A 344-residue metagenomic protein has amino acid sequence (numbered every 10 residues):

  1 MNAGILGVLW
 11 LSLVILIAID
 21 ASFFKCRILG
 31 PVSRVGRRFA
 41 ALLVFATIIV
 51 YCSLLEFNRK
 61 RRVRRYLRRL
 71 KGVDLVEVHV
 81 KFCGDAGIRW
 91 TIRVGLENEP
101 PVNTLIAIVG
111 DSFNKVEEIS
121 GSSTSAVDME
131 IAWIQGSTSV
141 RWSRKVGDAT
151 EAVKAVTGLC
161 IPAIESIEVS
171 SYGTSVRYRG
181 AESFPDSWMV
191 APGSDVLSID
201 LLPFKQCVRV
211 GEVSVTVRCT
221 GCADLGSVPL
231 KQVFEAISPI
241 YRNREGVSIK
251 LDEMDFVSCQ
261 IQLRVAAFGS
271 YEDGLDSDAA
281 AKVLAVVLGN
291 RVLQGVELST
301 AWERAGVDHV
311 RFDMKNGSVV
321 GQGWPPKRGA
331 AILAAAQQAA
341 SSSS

Functional and structural regions predicted by a protein language model:
M1-V8: Feature marks short, highly hydrophobic, charge-poor N-terminal signal-anchor/signal peptide-like helices that anchor
L13-K25: Alpha-helical transmembrane segments
S53-T104, D111, A152-A163, V196 (+4 more regions): Extracytoplasmic low-complexity, Pro/Thr/Ser/Ala/Gly-rich segments that lie immediately after a secretion/anchoring
L70-G95, E165-V176, Q206-V210, N243-A266: Short edge beta-strands and adjacent turn/loop segments
V94, G110, N114-T150: N-terminal membrane-targeting/anchoring modules of bacterial envelope and secretion proteins
L105-V116, S187-S198, I237, A279-L288: Short amphipathic alpha-helices in soluble, non-transmembrane regions that often serve as interface/regulatory elements
A132-K250: Surface-exposed beta-loop interaction hotspot
R218, A223-S344: Extracytoplasmic/luminal low-complexity segments enriched in Pro/Gly and acidic/polar residues that act as flexible
